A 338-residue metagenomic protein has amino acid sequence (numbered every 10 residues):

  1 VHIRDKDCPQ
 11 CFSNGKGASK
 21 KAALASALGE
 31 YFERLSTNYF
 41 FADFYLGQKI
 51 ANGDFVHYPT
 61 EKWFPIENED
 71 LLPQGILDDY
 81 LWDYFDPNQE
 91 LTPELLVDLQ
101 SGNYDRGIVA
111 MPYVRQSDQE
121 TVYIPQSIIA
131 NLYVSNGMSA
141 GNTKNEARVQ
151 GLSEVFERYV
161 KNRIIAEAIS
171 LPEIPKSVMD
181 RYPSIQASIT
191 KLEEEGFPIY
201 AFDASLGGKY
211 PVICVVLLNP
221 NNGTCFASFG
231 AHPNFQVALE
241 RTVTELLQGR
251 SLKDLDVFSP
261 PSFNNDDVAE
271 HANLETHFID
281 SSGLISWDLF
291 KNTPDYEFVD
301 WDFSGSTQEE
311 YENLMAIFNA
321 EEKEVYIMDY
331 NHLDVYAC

Functional and structural regions predicted by a protein language model:
V1-C338: Helix-biased "structured C-terminal domain" signature
